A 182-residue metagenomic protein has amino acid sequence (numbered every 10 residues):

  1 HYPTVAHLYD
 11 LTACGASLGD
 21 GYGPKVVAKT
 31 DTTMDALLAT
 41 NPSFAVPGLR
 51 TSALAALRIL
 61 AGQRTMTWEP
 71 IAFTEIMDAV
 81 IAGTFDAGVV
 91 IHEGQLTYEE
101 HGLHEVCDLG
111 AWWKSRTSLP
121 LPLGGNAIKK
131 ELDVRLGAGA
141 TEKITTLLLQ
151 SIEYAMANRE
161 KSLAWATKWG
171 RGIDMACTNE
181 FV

Functional and structural regions predicted by a protein language model:
H1-Y9, T30-M34, L96-E100: Pocket-flanking alpha-helical
L8-A16, S43: A structural signal for short loop-to-beta-strand junctions that line the ligand-binding cleft of periplasmic/secreted
D10, M66-E69, H104: Conserved beta-strand segments of alpha/beta enzyme cores
A13-M34, K114-E131: Hydrophobic/proline-rich hinge and linker segments of small-molecule sensing/allosteric domains, predominantly
G23-L96, A164: Bilobed "Venus flytrap"/periplasmic-binding protein-like clamshell domains and structurally analogous long
T51-S52, T146, I173-A176: Conserved active-site and cofactor/substrate-binding residues in soluble primary-metabolism enzymes
I71-T167: Pocket-lining segment of extracytoplasmic ligand-binding domains
W165-V182: An extracytoplasmic/periplasmic, membrane-proximal ligand-sensing/linker region
